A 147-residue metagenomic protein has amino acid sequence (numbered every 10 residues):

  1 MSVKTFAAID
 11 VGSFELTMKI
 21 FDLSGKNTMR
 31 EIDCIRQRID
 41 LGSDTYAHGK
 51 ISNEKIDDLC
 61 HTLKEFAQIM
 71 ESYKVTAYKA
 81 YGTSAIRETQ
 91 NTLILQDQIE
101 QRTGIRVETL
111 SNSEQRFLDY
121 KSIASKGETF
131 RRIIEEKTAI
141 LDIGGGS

Functional and structural regions predicted by a protein language model:
M1-V11, K19-I143: Nucleotide/phosphate-binding catalytic cleft detector across ATP-hydrolyzing and phosphate-transferring enzymes
F14: Primarily the dimerization/phosphotransfer
